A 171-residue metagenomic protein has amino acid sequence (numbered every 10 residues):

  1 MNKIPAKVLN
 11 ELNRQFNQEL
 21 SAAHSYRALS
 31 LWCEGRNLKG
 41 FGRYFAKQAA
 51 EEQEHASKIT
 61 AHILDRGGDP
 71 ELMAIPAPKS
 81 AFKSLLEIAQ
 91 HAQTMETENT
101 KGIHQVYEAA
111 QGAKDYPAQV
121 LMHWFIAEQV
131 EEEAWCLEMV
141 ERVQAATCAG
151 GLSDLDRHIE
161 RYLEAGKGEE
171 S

Functional and structural regions predicted by a protein language model:
M1-S171: Iron-associated oxidoreductase/ferritin-like identity signal
